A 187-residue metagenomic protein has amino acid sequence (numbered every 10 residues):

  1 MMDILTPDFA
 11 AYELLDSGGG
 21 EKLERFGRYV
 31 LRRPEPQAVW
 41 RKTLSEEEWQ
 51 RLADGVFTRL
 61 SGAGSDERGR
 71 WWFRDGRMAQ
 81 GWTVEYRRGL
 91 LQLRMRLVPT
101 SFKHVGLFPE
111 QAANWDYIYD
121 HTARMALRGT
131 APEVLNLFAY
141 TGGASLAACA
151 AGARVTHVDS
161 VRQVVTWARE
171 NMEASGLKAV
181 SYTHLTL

Functional and structural regions predicted by a protein language model:
A10-E24, L31-P109, D116: Non-catalytic substrate-recognition/targeting regions of SAM-dependent transferases
E110-A126: Conserved alpha-helix/loop element of class I SAM-dependent methyltransferases that forms part of the SAM/SAH-binding
A131-L137: Conserved class I S-adenosyl-L-methionine
T141-G152: Conserved SAM-binding loop of SAM-dependent methyltransferases across substrates and taxa, primarily the Class I
R154-D159: Conserved SAM-binding motif I beta-strand of class I
R162-Q163: Helix N-cap at the beta1-alpha1 junction of Rossmann-like dinucleotide-binding domains, i.e., the first residues
A168-R169: Conserved SAM-binding loop
T183-L187: Conserved small/polar residues in nucleotide/adenosyl-binding loops
